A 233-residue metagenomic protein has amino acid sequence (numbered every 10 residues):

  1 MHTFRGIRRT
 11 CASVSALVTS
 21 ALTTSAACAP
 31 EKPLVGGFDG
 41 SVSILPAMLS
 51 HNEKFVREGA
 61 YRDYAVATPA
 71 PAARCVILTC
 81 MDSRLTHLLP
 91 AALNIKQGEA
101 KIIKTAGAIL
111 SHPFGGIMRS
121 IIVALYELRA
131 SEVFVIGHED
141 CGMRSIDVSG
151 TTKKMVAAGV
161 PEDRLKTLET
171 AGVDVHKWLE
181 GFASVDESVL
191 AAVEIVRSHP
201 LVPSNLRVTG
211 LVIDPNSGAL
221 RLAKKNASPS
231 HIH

Functional and structural regions predicted by a protein language model:
M1-I7: N-terminal chloroplast transit peptides
C11-A12, L17-A73, A108-I117, V123-S131 (+1 more regions): Divalent-metal-activated hydrolytic enzyme cores
A72-C75, E99-A100: A common structural microfeature
L78-C80, K104, I136-H138, L211-D214: Short beta-strand segments
C80-L85, A108: Short glycine-enriched loops at secondary-structure junctions
H87-P90, S120-A124: Short, charged beta->alpha transition segments
P90-K96: Short Gly/aromatic-enriched secondary-structure transition segments
K101-A108: A short, structured active-site edge motif that brings together acidic residues
